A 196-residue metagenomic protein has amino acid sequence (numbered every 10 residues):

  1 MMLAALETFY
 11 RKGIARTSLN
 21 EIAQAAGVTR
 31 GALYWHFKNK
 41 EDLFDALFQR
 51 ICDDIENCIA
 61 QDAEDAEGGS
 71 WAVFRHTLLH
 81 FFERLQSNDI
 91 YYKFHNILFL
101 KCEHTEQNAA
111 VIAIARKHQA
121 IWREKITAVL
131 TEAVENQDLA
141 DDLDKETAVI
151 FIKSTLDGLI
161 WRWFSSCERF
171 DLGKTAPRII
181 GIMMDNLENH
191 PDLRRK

Functional and structural regions predicted by a protein language model:
A4-D42, A46, R50: Helix-turn-helix
R11-A15, A66, N88, N136-Q137: Short coil/turn segments at alpha/beta junctions that flank glycine-rich nucleotide-binding fingerprints
K40, L47, I51, I55 (+6 more regions): Hydrophobic/aromatic residues within well-ordered alpha-helical segments
A46, A60-K93, K145-I152, D192-L193: Hydrophobic alpha-helical connector segments
D53-E56, A60-Q61, G68, A72 (+3 more regions): Amphipathic alpha-helical packing segments from all-alpha helical-bundle domains
D62, A66, F99-C102, E106 (+1 more regions): Secondary-structure edge/capping motif, primarily at the C-terminal ends of alpha-helices and the immediately following
V73, Q86-A113: Amphipathic alpha-helical segments used for helix-helix packing
H76-R84, A120-N136, I150-K196: C-terminal peripheral helix-coil segments that are non-catalytic and often amphipathic
